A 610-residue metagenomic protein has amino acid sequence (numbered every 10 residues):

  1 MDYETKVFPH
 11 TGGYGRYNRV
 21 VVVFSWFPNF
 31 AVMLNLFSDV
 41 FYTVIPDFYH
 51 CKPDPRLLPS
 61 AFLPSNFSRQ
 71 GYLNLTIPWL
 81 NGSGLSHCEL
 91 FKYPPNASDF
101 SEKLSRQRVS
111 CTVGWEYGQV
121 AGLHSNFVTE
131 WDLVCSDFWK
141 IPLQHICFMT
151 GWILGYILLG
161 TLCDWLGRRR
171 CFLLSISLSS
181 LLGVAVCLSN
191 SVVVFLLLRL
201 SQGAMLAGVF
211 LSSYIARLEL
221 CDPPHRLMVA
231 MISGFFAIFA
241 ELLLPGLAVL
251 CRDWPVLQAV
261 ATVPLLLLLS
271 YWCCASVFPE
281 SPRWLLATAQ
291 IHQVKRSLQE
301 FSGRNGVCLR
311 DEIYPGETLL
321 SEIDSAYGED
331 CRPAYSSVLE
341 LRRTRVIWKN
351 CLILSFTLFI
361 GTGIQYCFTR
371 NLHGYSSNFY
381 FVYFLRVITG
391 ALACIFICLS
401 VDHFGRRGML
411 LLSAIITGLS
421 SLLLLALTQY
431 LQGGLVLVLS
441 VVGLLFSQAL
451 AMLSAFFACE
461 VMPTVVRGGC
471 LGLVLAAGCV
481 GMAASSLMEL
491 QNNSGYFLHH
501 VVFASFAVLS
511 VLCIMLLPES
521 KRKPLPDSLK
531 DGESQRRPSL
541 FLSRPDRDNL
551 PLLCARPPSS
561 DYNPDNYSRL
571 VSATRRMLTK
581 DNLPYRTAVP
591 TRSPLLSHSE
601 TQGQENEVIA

Functional and structural regions predicted by a protein language model:
D2-N18, T76-W139, R304-R370, G374 (+1 more regions): Flexible cytoplasmic loops linking transmembrane helices in multi-pass membrane transporters
M33, F37, R199, G234 (+2 more regions): C-terminal transmembrane bundle
P46, L162, L247, S400 (+1 more regions): Hydrophobic alpha-helical transmembrane and interfacial-helix anchor sites in secondary transporters
P46-R108, T112, M228, L250-A326 (+1 more regions): Central mid-sequence intracellular linker of multi-pass
L123-H124, T129-V134, V194-A207, L266 (+3 more regions): Hydrophobic core of transmembrane alpha-helices in multi-pass small-molecule transporters, especially MFS/SLC-type
W131, L198-G234: Cytoplasmic helix-loop-helix junction between adjacent transmembrane helices in 12-TM secondary transporters
G167, L188-V193, C251, L427-Y430: Helix-breaking motifs and short loop linkers at transmembrane-helix boundaries and internal kinks in secondary membrane
R170-V184, V193, F235, M409-L424: Structural signature of the two symmetry-related core transmembrane helices
